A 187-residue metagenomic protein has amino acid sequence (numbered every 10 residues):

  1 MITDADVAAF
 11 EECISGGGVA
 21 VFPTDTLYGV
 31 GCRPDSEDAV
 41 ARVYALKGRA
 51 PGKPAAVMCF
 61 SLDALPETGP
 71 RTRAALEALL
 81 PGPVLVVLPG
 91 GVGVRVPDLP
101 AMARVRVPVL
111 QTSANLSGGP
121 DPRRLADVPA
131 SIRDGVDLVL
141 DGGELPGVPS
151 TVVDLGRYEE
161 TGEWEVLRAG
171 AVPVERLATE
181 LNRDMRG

Functional and structural regions predicted by a protein language model:
M1-G187: Active-site-adjacent structural elements in enzyme catalytic cores
